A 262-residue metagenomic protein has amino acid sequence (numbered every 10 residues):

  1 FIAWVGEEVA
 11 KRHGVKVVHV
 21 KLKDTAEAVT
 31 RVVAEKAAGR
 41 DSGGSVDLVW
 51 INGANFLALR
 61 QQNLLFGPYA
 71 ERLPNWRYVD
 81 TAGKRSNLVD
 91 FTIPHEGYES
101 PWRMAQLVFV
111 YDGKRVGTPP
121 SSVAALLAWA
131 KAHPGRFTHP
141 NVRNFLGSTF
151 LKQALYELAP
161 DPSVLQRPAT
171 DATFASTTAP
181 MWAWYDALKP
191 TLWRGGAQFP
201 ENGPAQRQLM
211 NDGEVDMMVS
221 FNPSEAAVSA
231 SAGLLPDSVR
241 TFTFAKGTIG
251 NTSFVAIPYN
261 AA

Functional and structural regions predicted by a protein language model:
F1-V18, F109: Short, polar/charged alpha-helical segment
F1-W4, K23-E27, V46, W50-A205: Extracytoplasmic ligand-binding site segments that recognize negatively charged/polar headgroups
H13, L107, N251-V255: Short amphipathic alpha-helical segments
H19-K23, T243: Residue-level recognition of beta-strand->loop/alpha-helix junctions
L22-K36: Structural motif
V32, L59, Q206-G213: Hydrophobic residues within well-ordered alpha-helices
R40-W50, D216-F221: Paired acidic/hydrophobic, glycine-rich loop segments that form the ligand-binding mouth/hinge of periplasmic-binding
M217-S220, S224, S231-A262: Extracytoplasmic/periplasmic substrate-recognition and gating elements
